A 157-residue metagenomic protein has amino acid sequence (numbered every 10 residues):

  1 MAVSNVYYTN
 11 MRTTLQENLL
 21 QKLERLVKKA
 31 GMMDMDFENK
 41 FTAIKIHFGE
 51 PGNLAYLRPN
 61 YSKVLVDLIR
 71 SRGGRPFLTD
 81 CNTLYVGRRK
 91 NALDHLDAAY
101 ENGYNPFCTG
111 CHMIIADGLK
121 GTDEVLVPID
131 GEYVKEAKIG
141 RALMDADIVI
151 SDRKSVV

Functional and structural regions predicted by a protein language model:
M1-V157: N-terminal and secondary-structure boundary signal
